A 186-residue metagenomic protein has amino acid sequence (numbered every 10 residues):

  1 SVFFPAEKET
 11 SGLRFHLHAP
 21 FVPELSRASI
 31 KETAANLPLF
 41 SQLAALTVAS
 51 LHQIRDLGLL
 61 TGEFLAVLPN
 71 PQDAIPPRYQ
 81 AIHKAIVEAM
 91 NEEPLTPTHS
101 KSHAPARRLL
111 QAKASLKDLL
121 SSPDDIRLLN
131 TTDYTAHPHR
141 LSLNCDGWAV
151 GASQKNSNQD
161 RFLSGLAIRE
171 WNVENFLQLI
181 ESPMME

Functional and structural regions predicted by a protein language model:
S1-E186: GHKL/Bergerat-fold ATPase module
